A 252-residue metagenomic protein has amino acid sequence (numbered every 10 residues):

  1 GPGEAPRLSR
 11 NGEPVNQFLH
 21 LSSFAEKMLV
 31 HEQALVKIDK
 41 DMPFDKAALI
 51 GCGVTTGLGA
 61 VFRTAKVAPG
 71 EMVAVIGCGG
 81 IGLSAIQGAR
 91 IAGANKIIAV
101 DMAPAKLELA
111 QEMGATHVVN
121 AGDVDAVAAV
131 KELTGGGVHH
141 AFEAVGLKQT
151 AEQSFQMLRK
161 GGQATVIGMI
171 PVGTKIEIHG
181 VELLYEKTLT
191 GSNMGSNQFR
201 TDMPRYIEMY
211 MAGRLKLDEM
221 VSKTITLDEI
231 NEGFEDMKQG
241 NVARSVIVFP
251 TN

Functional and structural regions predicted by a protein language model:
G1-L35: Glycine-rich phosphate/adenylate-binding loop and adjacent beta-alpha elements of nucleotide- or dinucleotide-binding
E26-K27, K96, H117, H140 (+1 more regions): Well-ordered beta-strand positions
H31, I38, V145, I167-P171 (+2 more regions): Short strand-turn motif at the edge of the Rossmann-like AdoMet-binding core
Q33-A34, D39-V124, A128: Mid-domain Rossmann-like dinucleotide-binding core that forms the NAD(H)/NADP(H) cofactor-binding site
A65-P69, I81, M102-P104, E108-T188 (+1 more regions): Glycine-rich cofactor phosphate-binding loops and adjacent beta1-alpha1 units of small-molecule cofactor enzyme domains
A74, I98, Q163-T165, T190 (+1 more regions): Structural detector of well-ordered beta-strand residues that form the stable sheet scaffold of enzyme domains
G136, E152-Q156, K160, R200-N252: C-terminal hydrophobic helical "lid"/dimerization subdomain of Rossmann-like NAD(P)H-dependent oxidoreductases
